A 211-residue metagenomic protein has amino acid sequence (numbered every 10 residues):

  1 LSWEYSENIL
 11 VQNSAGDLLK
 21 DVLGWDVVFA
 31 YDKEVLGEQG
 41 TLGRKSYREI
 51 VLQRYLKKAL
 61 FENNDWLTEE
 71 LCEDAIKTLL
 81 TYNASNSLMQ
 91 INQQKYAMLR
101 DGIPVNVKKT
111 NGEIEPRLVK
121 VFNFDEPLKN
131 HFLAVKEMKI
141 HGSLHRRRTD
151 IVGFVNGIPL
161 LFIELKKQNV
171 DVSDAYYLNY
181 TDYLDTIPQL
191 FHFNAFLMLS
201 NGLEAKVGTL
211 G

Functional and structural regions predicted by a protein language model:
L1-G211: An alpha-helical interface "stripe"
